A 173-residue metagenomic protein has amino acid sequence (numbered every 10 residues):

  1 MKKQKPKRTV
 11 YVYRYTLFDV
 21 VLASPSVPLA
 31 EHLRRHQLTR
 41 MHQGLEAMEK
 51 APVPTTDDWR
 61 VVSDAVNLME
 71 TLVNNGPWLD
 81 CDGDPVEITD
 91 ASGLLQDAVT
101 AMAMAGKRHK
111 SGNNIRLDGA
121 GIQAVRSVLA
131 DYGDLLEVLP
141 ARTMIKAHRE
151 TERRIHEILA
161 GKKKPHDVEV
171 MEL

Functional and structural regions predicted by a protein language model:
M1-F18: Short Lys/Arg-rich cationic patches that frequently serve as NLS/NoLS or arginine-rich RNA/DNA-binding motifs
K3, Y13, L29-Q37, I122-V138: A broad "ordered helical/assembly scaffold" signature
V10, P54-V61, N114, D118: Helix-start/N-cap signature of alpha-helical segments
R14-T55, V86-N114, R153, A160-K164 (+2 more regions): Short, flexible domain-boundary/linker segments around small modular repeats
L33-M41, V61-M69, D118-G121, V125: Short amphipathic alpha-helical heptad-repeat segments
R60-A103, A130-I155: Extended intrinsically disordered, low-complexity coil regions enriched in Ser, Thr, Gly, Ala and often Pro
K110-L173: Amphipathic alpha-helical binding modules
